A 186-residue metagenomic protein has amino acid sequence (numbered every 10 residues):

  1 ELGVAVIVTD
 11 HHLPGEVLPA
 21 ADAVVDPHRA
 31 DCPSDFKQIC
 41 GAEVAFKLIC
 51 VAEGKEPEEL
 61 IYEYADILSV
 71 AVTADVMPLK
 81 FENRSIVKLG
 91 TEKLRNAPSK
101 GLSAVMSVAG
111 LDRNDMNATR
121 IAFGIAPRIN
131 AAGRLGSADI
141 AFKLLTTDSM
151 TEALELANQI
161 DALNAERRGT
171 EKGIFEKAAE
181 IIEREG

Functional and structural regions predicted by a protein language model:
E1, E53-G186: Hydrophobic helix-and-loop "lid/oligomerization" segment in the mid-to-C-terminal part of catalytic domains
E1-P19, V24-P27, G173, K177-E180: N-terminal small/polar loop signature for handling phosphorylated ligands or for N-terminal nucleophile
V8-T9, D31-P33, L48-V51, A97 (+1 more regions): Glycine-rich loops and low-complexity Gly/Arg-rich segments that provide flexible linkers or classic glycine-based
D10, K37, T170: Conserved acidic
L13-P14, R29, P78, G133: Short, glycine/acidic-enriched loop or turn micro-motifs at the edges of active sites
L18, I39-A42, F46, R84-K88 (+1 more regions): Amphipathic alpha-helical transducer elements in NTP-driven molecular machines
A20-T73: Short alpha-helices
